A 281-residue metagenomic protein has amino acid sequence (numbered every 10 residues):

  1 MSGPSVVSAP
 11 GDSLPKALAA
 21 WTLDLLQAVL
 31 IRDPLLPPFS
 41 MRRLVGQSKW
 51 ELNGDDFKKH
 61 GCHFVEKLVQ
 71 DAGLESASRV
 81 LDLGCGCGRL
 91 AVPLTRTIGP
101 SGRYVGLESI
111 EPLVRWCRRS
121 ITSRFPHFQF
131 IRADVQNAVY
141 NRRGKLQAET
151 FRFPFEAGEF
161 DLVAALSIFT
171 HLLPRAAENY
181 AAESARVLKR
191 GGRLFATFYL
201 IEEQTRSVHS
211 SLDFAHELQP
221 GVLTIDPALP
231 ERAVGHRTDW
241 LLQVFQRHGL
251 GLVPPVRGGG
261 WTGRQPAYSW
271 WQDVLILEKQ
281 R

Functional and structural regions predicted by a protein language model:
S2-D71, C87-L94, V105-R152, N179 (+1 more regions): Class I (Rossmann-like) S-adenosyl-L-methionine-dependent methyltransferase catalytic domain, capturing the SAM-binding
A77-G86: Conserved class I S-adenosyl-L-methionine
R79, R103, E159-D161: Structural signature of beta-strand start/N-cap positions in the alpha/beta core of ABC transporter nucleotide-binding
P100-S101, L188-L194: Short glycine-dipeptide loop
A164: A conserved beta-strand element that flanks and buttresses the S-adenosyl-L-methionine
S167-I168: Short catalytic micro-motifs in class I SAM-dependent methyltransferases
L173-P174: Helix-capping/helix-break motifs at membrane-protein junctions, especially on the cytosolic side just before or after
E178-R190: A short glycine-rich, Lys/Arg-flanked "PGG" loop and its adjoining helix->strand segment in the class I
